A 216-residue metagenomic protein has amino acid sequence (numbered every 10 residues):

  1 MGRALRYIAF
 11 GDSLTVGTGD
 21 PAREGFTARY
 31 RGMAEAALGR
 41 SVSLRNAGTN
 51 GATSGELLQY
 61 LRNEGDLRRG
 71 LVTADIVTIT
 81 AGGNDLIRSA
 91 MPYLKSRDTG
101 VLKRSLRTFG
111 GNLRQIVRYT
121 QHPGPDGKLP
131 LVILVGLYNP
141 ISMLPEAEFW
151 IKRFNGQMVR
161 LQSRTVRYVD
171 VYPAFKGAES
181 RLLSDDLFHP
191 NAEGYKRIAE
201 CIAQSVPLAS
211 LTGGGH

Functional and structural regions predicted by a protein language model:
M1-N50: Serine-esterase "nucleophile elbow" of acetyl-processing enzymes
L14, G51-T53, N139, F175: Residue-level detector of flexible, active-site-proximal loop/helix-junction positions within diverse enzyme catalytic
G17, T53-E56, D85-R88: Short active-site-adjacent helix-start/loop capping segments
T18-R23, Q59, L144-E148: Short, solvent-exposed loop/turn segments at secondary-structure boundaries
G32, G55, D66: N-terminal carbohydrate-binding/catalytic regions of secreted carbohydrate-active enzymes
G51-N63: Structural motif
G65-G215: Alpha-helical cap/lid subdomain in secreted, periplasmic, or secretory-pathway luminal O-acyl-processing enzymes
